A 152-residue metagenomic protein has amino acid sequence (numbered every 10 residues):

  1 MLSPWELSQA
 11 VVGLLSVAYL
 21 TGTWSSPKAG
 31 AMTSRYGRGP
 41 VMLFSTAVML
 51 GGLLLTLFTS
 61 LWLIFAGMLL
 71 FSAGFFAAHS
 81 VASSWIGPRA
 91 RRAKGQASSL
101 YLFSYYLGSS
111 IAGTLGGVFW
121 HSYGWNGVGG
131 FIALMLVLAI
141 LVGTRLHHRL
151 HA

Functional and structural regions predicted by a protein language model:
M1, I86-P88: Helix-terminus/helix-capping segments at the ends of transmembrane helices and short amphipathic helices
L2-T21, Q96-L100: Loop-to-transmembrane helix entry
G13-S16, G39-L43, I64-F65, G129-I132: Hydrophobic/aromatic positions within or immediately flanking transmembrane alpha-helices of multi-pass small-molecule
Y19-P27, S109-S110: Residue-level signature of mid-helix packing/kink "hotspots" within the transmembrane helices of 12-pass Major
W24-R38, W120: Helix-to-loop junctions at the C-terminal end of transmembrane segments in multipass secondary transporters
G39-A82: C-terminal transmembrane helical hairpin of 12-TM major facilitator-type secondary transporters
P88-W125, F131-I132: A late C-terminal transmembrane helix in Major Facilitator Superfamily
F131-A152: Multi-pass alpha-helical transporter architecture, strongest for 12-TM Major Facilitator/SLC carriers used
